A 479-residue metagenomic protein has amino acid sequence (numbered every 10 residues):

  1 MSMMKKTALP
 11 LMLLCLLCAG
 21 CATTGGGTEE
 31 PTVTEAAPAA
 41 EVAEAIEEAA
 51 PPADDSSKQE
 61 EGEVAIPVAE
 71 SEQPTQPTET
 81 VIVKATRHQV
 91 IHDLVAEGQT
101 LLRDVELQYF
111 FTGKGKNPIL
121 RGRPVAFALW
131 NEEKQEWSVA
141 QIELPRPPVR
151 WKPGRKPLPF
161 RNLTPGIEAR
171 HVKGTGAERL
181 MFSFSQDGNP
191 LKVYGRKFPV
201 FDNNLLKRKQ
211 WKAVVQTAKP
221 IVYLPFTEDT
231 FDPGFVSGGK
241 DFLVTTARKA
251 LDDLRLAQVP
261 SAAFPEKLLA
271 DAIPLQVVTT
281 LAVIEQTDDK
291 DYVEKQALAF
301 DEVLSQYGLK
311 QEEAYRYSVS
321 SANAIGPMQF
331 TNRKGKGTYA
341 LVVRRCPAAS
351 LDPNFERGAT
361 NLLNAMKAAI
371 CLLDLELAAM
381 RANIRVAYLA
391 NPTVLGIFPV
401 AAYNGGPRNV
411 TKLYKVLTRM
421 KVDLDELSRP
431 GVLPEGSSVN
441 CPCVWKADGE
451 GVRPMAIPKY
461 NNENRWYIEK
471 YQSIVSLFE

Functional and structural regions predicted by a protein language model:
S2-L9: Bacterial N-terminal signal peptides that target proteins for export
M3, L16, P327-Q329: Residue-level preference for alpha-helix termini and adjacent loops
P10-A19: Bacterial N-terminal signal peptides
C21-N323, M328, R333, R345-R357 (+2 more regions): Cell-wall glycan-active module
T338-C346: Catalytic-core environment of secreted peptidases
